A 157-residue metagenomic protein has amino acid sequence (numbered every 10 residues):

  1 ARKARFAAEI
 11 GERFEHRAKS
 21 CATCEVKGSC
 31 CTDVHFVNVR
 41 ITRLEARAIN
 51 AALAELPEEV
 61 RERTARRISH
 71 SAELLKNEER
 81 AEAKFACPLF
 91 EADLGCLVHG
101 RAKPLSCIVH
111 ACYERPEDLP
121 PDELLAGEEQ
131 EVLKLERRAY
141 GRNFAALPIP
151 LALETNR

Functional and structural regions predicted by a protein language model:
A1-R157: Short loop/turn segments that flank or connect secondary-structure elements
